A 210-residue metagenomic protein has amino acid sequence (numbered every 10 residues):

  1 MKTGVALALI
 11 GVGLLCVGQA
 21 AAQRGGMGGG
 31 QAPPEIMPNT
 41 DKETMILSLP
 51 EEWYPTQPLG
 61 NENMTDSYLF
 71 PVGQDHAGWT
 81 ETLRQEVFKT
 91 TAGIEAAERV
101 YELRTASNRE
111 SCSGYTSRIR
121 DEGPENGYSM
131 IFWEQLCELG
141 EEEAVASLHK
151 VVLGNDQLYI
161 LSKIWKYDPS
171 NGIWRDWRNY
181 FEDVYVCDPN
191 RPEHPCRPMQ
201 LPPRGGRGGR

Functional and structural regions predicted by a protein language model:
M1-V5: Positively charged n-region of N-terminal signal peptides that target proteins for export
L7-C16: Bacterial N-terminal signal peptides
V17-A22: Sec/Tat signal peptide C-region and signal peptidase I cleavage site
G26-S67, G205: N-terminal "mature-domain start" segment
E51-G93: Secretory pathway targeting signatures of secreted, lumenal, and periplasmic proteins
K89-Y115: Short, solvent-exposed recognition patches
A106-K150: Signature of long, low-cysteine stretches enriched in small and polar/charged residues
D156-R210: Surface-exposed amphipathic alpha-helical segments
